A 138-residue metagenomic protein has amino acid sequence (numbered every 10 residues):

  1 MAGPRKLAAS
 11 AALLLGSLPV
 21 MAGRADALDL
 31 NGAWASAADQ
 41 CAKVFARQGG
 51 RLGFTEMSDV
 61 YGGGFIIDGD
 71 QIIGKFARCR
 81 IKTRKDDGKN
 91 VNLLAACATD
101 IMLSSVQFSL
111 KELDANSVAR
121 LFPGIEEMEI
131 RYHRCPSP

Functional and structural regions predicted by a protein language model:
M1-A11: Bacterial N-terminal signal peptides that target proteins for export
G16-G23: C-terminal segment of classical bacterial N-terminal signal peptides
L30-N31, A35-D70, G74, L103: Short, solvent-exposed loop/hinge segments that bridge or flank secondary-structure elements
W34, N90, I125-M128: Residue-level signal for mature regions of secreted extracellular proteins and peptides
Q40-V44, R78-R80, A96-A98, R134-P136: Sequence contexts marking disulfide-bonded cysteines in secreted/extracellular proteins
G62-D114: Contiguous, well-ordered beta-strand patches that form the walls/edges of small beta-barrel/beta-sandwich domains
D114-A115, E126: Residue-level recognition of beta-strand termini and adjacent short loop/turns
F122-P138: Edge beta-strand at a domain terminus
